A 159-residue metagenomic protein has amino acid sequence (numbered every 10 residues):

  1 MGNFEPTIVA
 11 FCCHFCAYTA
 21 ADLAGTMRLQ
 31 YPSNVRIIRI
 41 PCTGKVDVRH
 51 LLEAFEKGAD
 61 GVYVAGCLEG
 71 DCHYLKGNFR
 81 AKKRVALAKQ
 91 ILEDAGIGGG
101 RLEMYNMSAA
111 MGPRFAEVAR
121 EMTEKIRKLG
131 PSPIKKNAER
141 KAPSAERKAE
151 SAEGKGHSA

Functional and structural regions predicted by a protein language model:
M1-A159: Iron-sulfur-associated redox domains of electron-transfer enzymes in respiratory and anaerobic energy metabolism
